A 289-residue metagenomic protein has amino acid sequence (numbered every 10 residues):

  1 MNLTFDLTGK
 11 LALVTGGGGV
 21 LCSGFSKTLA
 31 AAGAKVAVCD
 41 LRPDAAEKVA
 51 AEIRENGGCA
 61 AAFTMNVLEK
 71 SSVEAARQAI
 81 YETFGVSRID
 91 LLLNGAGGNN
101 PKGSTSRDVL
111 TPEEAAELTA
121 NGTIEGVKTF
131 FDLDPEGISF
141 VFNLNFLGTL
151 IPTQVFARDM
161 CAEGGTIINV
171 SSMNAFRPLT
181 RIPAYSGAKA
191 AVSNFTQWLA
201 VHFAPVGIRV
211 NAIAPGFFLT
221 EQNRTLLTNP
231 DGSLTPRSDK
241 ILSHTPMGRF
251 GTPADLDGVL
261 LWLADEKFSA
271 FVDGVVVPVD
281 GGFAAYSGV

Functional and structural regions predicted by a protein language model:
L3-A37: Canonical Rossmann dinucleotide-binding motif of NAD(H)/NADP(H)-dependent dehydrogenases/reductases, specifically
V109-L150, I168, V192, M247: Catalytic Tyr-X3-Lys loop
T153, A188: Active-site helix of classical SDR
R158, V201-A204: Alpha-helical segment proximal to the catalytic Tyr-Lys
G164, A204, R209, F268-D273: Short, small/polar-rich loop/turn modules that mediate ligand/substrate recognition or access, typified
S172: Residue(s) in the substrate-gating loop at a strand-loop-helix junction that position the organic substrate next
P178-S186, W198, L226: Active-site loop-to-helix junction immediately N-terminal to the catalytic Tyr of the SDR YXXXK motif in Rossmann-fold
R249-V279, A284: C-terminal substrate-recognition "lid" of short-chain dehydrogenase/reductases
